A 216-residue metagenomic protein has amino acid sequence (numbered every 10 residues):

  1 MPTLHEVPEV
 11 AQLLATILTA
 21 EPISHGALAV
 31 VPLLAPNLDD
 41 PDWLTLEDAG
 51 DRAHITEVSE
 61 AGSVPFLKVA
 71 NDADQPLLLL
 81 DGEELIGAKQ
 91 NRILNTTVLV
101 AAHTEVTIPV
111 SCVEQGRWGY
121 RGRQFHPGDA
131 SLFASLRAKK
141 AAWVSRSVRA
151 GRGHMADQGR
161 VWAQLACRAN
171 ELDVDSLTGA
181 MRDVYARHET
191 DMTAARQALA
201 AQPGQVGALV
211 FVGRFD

Functional and structural regions predicted by a protein language model:
M1-K68, P109, G119-Y120: N-terminal, Lys/Arg-enriched amphipathic/low-complexity engagement segments that precede the first folded domain
T3-H25, E84-A130: Intrinsically disordered, low-complexity Pro/Gly/Ser/Thr-rich segments with frequent PxxP/GP/PP motifs and embedded
V64, L80-E83: Glycine-centered loop/turn motifs
F66-L77: Asparagine-centered strand-capping/turn motif at beta-strand->loop junctions
P76-L80, I108: Elongated alpha-helical scaffolds
S131-R182: Internal, conserved structured core segments that host functional sites
V161, A166-D216: A contiguous, surface-oriented mixed alpha/beta subdomain in the mid-to-C-terminal portion of proteins that forms
